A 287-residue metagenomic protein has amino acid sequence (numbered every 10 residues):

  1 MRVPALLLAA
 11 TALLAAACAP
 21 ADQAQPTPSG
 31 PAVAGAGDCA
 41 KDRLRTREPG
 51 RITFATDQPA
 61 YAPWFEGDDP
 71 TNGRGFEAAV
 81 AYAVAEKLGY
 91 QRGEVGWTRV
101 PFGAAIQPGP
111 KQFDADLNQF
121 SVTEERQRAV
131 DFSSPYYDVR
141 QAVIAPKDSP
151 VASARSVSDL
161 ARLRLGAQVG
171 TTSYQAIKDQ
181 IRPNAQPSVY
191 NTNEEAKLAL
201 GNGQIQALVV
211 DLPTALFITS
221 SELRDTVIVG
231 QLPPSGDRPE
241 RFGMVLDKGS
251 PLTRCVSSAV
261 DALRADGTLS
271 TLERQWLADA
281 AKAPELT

Functional and structural regions predicted by a protein language model:
L14-A17: C-terminal motif of bacterial Sec signal peptides marking the signal peptidase cleavage site
A19, G30-A34, A78, Y82-K87 (+4 more regions): Extended ligand-binding regions for polar small-molecule ligands
P26-N118, R128: Extracytoplasmic small-molecule ligand-binding "clamshell" domains of the periplasmic binding protein/Venus flytrap
Q58, D138-A145, S220-D261, D279-T287: Periplasmic-binding protein-like
P59, G73-L88, F120-V122, V139-K197 (+2 more regions): Bilobed "Venus flytrap"/periplasmic-binding protein-like clamshell domains and structurally analogous long
V84, P108-P110, L160, L200-G201 (+1 more regions): Hydrophobic residues within well-ordered alpha-helices
G93-D159: Acidic, polar ligand-binding/catalytic clefts
A104, F120-A129, K178-D179, G201 (+1 more regions): A ligand-binding cleft/hinge motif common to bilobed small-molecule-binding domains
